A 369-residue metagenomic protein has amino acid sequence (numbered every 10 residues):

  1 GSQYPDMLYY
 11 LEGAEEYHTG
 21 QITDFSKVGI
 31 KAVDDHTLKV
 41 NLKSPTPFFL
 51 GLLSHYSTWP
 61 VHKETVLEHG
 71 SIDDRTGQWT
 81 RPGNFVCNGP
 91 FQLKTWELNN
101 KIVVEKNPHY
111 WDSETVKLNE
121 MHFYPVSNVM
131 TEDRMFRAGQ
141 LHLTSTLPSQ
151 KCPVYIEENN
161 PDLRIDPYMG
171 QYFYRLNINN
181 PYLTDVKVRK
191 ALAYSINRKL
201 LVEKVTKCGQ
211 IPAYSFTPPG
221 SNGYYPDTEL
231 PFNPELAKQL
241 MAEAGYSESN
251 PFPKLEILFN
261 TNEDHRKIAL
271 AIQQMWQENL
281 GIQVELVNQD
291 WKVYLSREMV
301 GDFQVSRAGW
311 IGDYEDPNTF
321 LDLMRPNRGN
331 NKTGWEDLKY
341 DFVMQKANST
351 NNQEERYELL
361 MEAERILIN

Functional and structural regions predicted by a protein language model:
G1-M7, K39-N41, E132-M135, Y182: Aromatic- and charge-enriched surface segment that lines or borders ligand/interaction sites
E12-K27, D35-H36, L42-V116, E120 (+3 more regions): Gly/Pro-rich hinge or "lid" segments in bacterial periplasmic/extracellular proteins
S26, K31, E203, G223 (+4 more regions): Extracytoplasmic/peripheral linker and loop segments enriched in polar/acidic and small residues with frequent Thr/Pro
L38-K39, G89-Q92, I102-V103, N119-Y124 (+3 more regions): Short, well-ordered beta-strand elements
K94-E105, H122-N180, K199, E203: Extracellular/periplasmic solute-recognition and catalytic clefts
L98, A242-G312, K332, Q353: Ligand/substrate-recognition segments at binding pockets and active sites
V103-K106, T184-E278, G334-F342, E362 (+1 more regions): Append "and occasionally in soluble cytosolic enzymes with long acidic Gly/Pro-rich linkers
P153-I165, G301-F303, D316-N331: Ligand-binding "clamshell"
